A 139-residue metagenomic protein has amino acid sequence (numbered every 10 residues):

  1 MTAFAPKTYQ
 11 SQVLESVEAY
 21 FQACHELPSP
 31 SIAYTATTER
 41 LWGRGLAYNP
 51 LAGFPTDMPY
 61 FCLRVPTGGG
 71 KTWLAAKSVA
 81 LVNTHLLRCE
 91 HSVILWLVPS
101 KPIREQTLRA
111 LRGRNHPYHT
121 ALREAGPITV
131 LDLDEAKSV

Functional and structural regions predicted by a protein language model:
M1-V139: RecA-like P-loop NTPase motor core of helicase/translocase proteins
